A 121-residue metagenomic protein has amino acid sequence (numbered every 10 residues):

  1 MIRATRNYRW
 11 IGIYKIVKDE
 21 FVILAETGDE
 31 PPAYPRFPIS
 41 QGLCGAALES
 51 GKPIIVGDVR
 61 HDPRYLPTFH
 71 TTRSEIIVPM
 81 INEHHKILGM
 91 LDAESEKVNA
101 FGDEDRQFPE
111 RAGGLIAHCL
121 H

Functional and structural regions predicted by a protein language model:
M1-I23: Helix-loop-beta substructure at the N-terminus of cytosolic sensory domains that couple signal/ligand detection
M1-T5, A46, L115, C119: Amphipathic alpha-helical regulatory segments at dimerization interfaces that relay allosteric signals between sensory
T5, T68-R73: Short loop/turn motifs at secondary-structure junctions and domain boundaries
W10, I77, M90: Short hydrophobic/aromatic beta-strand element in the GNAT-like acyltransferase core that lines or flanks the acyl-donor
K15-T68: Regulatory sensory and allosteric helical modules in signal-transduction proteins and certain transcription factors
S74-N82: A short, aliphatic-rich beta-strand micro-motif
I81-S95: Sensory-domain boundary capping and coupling elements
S95-H121: Juxtadomain coupling helices with adjacent low-complexity linkers
